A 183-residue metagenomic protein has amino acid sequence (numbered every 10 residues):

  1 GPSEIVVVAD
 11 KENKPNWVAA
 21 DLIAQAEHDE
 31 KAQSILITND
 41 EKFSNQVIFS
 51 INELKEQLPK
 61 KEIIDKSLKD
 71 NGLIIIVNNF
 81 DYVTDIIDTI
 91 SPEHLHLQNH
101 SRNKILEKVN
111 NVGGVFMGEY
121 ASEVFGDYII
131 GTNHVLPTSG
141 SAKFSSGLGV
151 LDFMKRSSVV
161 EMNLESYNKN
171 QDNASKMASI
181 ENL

Functional and structural regions predicted by a protein language model:
G1-Y82: ALDH superfamily catalytic-core signature
S50, I86-T89: Short amphipathic alpha-helices in soluble, non-transmembrane regions that often serve as interface/regulatory elements
I64, T84, Y128-I130: A short alpha-helix capping/helix-coil boundary motif
D81-T84, H94: ATP/pyrophosphate-binding catalytic subdomain of soluble kinases
D88-L183: C-terminal core of ALDH-fold dehydrogenases
